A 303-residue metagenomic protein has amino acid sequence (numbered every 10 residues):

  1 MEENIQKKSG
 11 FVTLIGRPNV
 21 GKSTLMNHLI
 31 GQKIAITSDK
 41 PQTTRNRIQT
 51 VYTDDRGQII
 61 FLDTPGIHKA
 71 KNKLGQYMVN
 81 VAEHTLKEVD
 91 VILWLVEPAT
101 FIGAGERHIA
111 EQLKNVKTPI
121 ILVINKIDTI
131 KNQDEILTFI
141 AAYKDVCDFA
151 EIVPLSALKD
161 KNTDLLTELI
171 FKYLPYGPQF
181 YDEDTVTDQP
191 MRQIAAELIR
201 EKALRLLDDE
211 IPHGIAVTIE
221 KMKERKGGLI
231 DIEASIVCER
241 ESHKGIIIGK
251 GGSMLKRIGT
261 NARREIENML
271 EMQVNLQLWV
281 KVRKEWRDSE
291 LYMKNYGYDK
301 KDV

Functional and structural regions predicted by a protein language model:
M1-E88, V96: Conserved G1/Walker A P-loop phosphate-binding module
G21, N162, M254: Conserved glycine(s) of the Walker
Q32, V51, D55, A70 (+11 more regions): Conserved, well-folded catalytic cores of nucleic-acid-processing and energy-transducing macromolecular machines
T44, H68-K69, F101-I102, I130-K131 (+1 more regions): Catalytic P-loop NTPase motifs of RecA-like helicase/translocase cores
T53-Q58, N80-I152, K223-K226: Conserved C-terminal guanine-recognition region of P-loop GTPase G domains, centered on the G4
D63, N125, S156: Active-site glycine-centered loops adjacent to acidic/histidine catalytic or metal-binding residues that shape
T118-P119, D128-P190: Canonical P-loop GTPase G-domain recognition
M191-V303: P-loop NTP-binding site
